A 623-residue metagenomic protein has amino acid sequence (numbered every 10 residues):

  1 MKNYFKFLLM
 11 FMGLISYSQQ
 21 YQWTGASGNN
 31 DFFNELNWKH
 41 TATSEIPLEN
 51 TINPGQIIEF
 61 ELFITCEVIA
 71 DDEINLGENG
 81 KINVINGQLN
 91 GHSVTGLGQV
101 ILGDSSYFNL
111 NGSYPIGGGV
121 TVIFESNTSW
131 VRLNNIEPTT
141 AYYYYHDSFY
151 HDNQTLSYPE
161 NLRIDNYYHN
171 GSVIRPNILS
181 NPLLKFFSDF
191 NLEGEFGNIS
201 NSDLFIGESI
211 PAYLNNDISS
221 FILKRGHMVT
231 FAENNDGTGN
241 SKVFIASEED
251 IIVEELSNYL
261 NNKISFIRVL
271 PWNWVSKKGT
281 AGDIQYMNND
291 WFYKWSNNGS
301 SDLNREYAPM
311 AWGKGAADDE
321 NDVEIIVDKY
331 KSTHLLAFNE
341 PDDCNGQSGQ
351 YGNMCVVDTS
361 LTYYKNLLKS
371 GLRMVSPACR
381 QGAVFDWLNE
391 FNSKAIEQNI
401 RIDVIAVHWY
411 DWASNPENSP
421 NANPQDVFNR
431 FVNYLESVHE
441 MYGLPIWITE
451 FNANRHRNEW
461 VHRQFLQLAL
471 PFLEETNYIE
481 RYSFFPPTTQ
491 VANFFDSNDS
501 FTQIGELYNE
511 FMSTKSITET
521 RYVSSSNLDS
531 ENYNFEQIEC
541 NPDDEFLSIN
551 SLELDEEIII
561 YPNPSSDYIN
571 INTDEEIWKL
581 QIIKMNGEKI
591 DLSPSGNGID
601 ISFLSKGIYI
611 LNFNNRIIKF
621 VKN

Functional and structural regions predicted by a protein language model:
M1-Q20, I549, L611-F613: Bacterial Sec-dependent N-terminal signal peptides
I15, F546-N623: C-terminal outer-membrane/trafficking sorting elements
Y21-G28, H40-I46, F60-E73, G77-L179: Extracellular beta-strand-rich, repetitive "passenger/adhesive" scaffolds that bind or process carbohydrates
F149-K277, I284-Q285, G299-S301, S516-T520: Compact beta-sheet-dominated domain cores in extracellular/mature segments
V275-L336, D343: N-terminal carbohydrate-binding/catalytic regions of secreted carbohydrate-active enzymes
K294, P309, N339, L388-S437 (+3 more regions): Aromatic- and acid-rich polysaccharide-binding/catalytic face of secreted or lumenal carbohydrate-active enzymes
A308-P309, G313, L468, F472-F546: Aromatic-rich peripheral "rim/lid" segments of glycoside hydrolase catalytic domains that contact and position glycan
G346, S376, M441-L466, F485-S497: Active-site clefts of carbohydrate-active enzymes
